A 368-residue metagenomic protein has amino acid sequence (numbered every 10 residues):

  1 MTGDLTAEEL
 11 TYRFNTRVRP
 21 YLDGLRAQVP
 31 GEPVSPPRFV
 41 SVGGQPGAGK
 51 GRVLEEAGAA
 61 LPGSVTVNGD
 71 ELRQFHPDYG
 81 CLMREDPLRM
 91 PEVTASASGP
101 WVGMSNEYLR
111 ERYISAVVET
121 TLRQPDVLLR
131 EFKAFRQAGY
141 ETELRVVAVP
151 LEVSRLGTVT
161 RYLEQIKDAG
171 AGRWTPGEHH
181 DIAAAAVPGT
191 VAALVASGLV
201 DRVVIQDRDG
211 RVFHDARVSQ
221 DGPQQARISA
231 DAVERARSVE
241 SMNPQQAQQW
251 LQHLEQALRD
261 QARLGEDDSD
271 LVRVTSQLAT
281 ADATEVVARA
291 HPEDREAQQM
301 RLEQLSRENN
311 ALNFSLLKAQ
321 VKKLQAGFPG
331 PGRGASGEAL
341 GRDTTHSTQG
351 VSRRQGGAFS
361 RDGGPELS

Functional and structural regions predicted by a protein language model:
M1-P33: N-terminal pre-Walker A segment at the start of P-loop NTPase domains
P46-G47: Walker A (P-loop) phosphate-binding loop of P-loop NTPases
K50: Conserved lysine of the Walker
V53: Hydrophobic positions on the alpha1 helix immediately C-terminal to the Walker A/P-loop
S64-A138: Conserved nucleotide-sensing/catalytic segment adjacent to the nucleotide-binding pocket in NTP-handling enzymes
Q137-V159: Conserved phosphate-donor/acceptor-positioning beta-strand/loop module used by diverse small-molecule
L156-D294: Conserved GTP-binding G-domain of TRAFAC-class P-loop NTPases and closely related GTPase folds
A232-S368: Extended intrinsically disordered terminal tails
